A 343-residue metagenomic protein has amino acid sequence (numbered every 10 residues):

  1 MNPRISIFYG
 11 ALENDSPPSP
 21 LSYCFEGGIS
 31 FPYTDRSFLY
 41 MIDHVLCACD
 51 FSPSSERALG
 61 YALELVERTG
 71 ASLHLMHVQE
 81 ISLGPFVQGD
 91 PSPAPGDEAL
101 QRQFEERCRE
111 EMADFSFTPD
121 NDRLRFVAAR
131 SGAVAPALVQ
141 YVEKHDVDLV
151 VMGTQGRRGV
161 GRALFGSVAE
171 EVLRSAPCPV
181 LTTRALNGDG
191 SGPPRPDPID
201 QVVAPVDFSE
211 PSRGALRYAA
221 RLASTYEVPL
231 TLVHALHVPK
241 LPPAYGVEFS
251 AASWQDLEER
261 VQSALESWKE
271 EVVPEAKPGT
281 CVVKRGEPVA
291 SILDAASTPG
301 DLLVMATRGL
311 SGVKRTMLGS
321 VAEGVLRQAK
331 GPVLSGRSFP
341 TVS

Functional and structural regions predicted by a protein language model:
M1-A11: Extreme N-terminal basic, low-complexity initiation segments that serve as generic localization/processing leaders
N2, D15, Y23, Y33-D35: Intrinsic-disorder-associated, low-complexity terminal segments enriched in Asp/Asn/His/Tyr and depleted of Lys/Arg
Y23, G28, D35-F38, E64 (+3 more regions): Gly/Ser-rich helix-loop-strand patches that form or flank binding pockets for ribonucleotide-derived cofactors
S30-M41, L83, E106, D114-V150 (+3 more regions): Structural beta-alpha unit
Y33-A94, D197-F249, A276, A295 (+2 more regions): Small/aliphatic-rich secondary-structure junction motif
H74-M76, R125-A129, L181, T231-V233 (+2 more regions): General small-molecule cofactor/ligand-binding pocket signal
H77-E110, A133, Q140-E143, H234-S263 (+1 more regions): Acidic, proline/glycine-rich short linear motifs
